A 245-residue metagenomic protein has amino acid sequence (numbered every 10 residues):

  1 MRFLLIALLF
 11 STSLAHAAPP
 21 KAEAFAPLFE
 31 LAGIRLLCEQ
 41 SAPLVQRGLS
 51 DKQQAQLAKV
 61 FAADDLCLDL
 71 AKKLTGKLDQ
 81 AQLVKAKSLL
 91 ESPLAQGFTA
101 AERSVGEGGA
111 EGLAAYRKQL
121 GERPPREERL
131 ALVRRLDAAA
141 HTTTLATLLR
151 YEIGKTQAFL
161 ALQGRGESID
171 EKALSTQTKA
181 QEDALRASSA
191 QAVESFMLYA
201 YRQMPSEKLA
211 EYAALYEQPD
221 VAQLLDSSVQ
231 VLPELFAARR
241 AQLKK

Functional and structural regions predicted by a protein language model:
L4-L5, A15: Cleavable N-terminal signal peptides
S11-A17: N-terminal signal peptide c-region/cleavage motif recognized by signal peptidases
A18-E111: N-terminal Sec/ER secretory leader and immediately downstream segment of secreted/extracellular precursors
Q40-S41, Q82-S88, F98-A101, T147-Y151 (+2 more regions): Surface-exposed patches in mature extracellular/periplasmic domains of secreted proteins
A101, G106-A114, K118-G121, P125-R126 (+2 more regions): Outer-membrane beta-barrel domain signature
E107, E111-R202: Extended amphipathic alpha-helical interaction segments
A187, Q191-K245: A cross-kingdom marker for long, charged
